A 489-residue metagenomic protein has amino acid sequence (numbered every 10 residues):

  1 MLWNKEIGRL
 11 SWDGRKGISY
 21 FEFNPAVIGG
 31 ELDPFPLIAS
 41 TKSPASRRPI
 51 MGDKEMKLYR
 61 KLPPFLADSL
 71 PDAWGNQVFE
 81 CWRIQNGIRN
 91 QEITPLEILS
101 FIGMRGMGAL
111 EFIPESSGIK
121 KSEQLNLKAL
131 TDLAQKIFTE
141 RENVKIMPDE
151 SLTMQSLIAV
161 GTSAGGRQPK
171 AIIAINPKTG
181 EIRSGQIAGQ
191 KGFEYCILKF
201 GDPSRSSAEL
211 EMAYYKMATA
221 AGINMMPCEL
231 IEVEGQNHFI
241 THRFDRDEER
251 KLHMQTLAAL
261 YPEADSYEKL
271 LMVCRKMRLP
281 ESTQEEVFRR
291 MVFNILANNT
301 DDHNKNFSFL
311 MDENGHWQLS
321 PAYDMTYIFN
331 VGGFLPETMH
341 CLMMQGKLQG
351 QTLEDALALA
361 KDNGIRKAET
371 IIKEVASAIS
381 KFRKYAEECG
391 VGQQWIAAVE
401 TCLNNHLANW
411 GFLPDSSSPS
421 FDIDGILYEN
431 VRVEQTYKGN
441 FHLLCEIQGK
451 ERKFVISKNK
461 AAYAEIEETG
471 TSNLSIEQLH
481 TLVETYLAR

Functional and structural regions predicted by a protein language model:
M1, P419, F441-L444, A462-I466: Short polybasic amphipathic segments
M1-N304, S308-P419: Phosphate/dinucleotide-binding and metal-coordinating scaffold of catalytic cores in nucleotide-dependent enzymes
G8-W12, R452-S457: Broad, structure-driven detector of short, well-ordered beta-strand segments within folded domains
E22-V27, R243-D245, C445-E451, E468-E477: Secondary-structure transition/turn motif
D53-Q85, K453-R489: Acidic, low-complexity intrinsically disordered segments
C228, I426-V433, A461-I466: Generic structural motif
D415-V431, S472-Y486: Low-complexity, Ser/Thr/Pro-rich intrinsically disordered segments found in N-terminal tails, propeptides, targeting
P419-I456: Amphipathic, interaction-prone secondary-structure segments
